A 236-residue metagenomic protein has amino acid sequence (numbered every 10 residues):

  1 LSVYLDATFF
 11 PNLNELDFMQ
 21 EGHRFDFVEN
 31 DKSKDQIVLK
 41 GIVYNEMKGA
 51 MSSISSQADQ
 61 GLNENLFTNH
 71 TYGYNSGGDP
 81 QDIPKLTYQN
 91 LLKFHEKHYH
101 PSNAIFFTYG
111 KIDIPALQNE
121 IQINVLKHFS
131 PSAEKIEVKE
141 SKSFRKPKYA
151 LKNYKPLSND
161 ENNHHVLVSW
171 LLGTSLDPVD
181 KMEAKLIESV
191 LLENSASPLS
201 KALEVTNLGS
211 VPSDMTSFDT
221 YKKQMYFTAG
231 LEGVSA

Functional and structural regions predicted by a protein language model:
L1-K146, K152-E183, S189-L199, V205-A236: Charge-rich, well-structured scaffold segments of protease-associated domains
